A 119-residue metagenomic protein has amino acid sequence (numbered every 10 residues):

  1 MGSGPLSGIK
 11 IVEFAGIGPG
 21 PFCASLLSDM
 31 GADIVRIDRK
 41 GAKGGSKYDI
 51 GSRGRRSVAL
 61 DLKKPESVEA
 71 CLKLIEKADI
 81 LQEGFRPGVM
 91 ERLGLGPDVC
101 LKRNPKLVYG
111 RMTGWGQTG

Functional and structural regions predicted by a protein language model:
M1-G119: N-terminal helix-loop segment corresponding to the beta1-alpha1 unit of nucleotide/adenylate-binding folds
